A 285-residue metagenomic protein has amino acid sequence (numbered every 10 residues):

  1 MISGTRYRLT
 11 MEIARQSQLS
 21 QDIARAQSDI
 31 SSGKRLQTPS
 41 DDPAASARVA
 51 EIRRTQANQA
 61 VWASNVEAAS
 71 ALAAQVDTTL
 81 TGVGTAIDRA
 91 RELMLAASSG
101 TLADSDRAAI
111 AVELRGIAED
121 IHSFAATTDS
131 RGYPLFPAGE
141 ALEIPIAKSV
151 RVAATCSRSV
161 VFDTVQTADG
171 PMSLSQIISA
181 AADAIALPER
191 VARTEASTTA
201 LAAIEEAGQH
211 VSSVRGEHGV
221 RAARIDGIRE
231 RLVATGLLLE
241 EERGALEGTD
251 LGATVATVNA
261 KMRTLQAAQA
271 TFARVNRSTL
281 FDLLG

Functional and structural regions predicted by a protein language model:
M1-F136, D183-G285: Amphipathic alpha-helical polymerization modules
E140-V191: Cysteine-poor, low-complexity segments in flexible/peripheral regions
